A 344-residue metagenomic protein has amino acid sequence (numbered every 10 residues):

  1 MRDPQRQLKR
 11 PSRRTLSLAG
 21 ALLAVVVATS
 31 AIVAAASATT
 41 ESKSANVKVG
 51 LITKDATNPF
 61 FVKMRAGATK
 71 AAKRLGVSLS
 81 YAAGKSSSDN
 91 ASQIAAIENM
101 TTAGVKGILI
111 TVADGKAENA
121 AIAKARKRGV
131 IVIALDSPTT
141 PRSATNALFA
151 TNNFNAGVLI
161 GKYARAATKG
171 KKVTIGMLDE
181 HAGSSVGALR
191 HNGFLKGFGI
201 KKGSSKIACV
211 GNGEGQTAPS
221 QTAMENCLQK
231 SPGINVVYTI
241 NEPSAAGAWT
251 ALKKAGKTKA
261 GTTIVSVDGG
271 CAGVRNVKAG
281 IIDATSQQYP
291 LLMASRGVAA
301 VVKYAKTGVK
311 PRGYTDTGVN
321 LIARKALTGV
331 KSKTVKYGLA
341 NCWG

Functional and structural regions predicted by a protein language model:
R2-S17, A34-G344: A residue-level marker of the well-folded mature domains of exported/periplasmic proteins
A19-A31: Bacterial N-terminal signal peptides
